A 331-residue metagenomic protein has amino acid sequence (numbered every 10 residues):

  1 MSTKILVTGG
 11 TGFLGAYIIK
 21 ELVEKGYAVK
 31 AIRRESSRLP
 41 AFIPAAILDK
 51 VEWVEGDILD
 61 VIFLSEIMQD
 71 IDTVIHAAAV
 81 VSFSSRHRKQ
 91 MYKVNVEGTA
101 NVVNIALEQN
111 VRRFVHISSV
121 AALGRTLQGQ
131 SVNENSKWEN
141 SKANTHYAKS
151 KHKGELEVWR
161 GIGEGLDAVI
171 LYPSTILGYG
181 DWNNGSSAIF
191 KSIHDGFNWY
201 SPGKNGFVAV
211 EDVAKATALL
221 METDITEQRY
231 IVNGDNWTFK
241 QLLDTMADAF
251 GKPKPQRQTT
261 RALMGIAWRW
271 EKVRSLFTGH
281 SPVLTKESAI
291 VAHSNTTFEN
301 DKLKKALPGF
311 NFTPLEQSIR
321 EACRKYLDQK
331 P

Functional and structural regions predicted by a protein language model:
I5-K25: N-terminal Rossmann NAD(P)H-binding glycine-rich loop of SDR-like oxidoreductase domains
I47, V51-E97, I105: NAD(P)H-binding glycine-rich loop region in Rossmannoid oxidoreductase-like domains and their noncatalytic homologs
F83, V120-Q130, I176-W182: Conserved catalytic-site region of short-chain dehydrogenase/reductase
K89, V94-H146: Conserved Rossmann-fold NAD(P)-dependent oxidoreductase catalytic core, especially the SDR/UDP-sugar
Y92-V96, V132-S136, A143-E155, T175 (+2 more regions): Short-chain dehydrogenase/reductase
N101, K153, N184-G185, S201-M221 (+1 more regions): Substrate-positioning beta->alpha
S118, E155-Y179: Conserved beta-loop-beta element that borders a ligand/cofactor-binding pocket
A216-V283, N300, K305, T313-L315 (+2 more regions): Mid/C-terminal beta-alpha module of Rossmann-like enzyme folds, strongest in SDR-family dehydrogenases/epimerases
